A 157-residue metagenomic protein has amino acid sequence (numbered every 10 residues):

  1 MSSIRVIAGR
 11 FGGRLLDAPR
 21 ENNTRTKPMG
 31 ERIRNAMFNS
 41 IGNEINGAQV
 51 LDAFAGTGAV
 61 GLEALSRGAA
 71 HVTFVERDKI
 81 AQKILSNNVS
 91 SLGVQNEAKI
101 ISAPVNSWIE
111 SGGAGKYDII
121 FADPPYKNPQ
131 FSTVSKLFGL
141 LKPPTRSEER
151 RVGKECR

Functional and structural regions predicted by a protein language model:
M1-R151, R157: Class I S-adenosyl-L-methionine-dependent methyltransferase catalytic core
